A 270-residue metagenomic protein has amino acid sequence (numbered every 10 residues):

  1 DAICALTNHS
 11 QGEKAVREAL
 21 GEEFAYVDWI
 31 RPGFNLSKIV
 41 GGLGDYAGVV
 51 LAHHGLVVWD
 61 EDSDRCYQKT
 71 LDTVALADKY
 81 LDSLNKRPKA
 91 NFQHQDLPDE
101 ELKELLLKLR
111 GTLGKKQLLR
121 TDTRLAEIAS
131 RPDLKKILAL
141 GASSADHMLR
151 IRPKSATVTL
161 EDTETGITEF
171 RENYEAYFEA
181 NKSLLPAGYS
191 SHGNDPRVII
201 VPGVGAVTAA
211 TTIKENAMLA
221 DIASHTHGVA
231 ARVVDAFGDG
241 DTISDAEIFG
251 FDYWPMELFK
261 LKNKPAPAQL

Functional and structural regions predicted by a protein language model:
D1-L270: Glycine-rich flexible loops
